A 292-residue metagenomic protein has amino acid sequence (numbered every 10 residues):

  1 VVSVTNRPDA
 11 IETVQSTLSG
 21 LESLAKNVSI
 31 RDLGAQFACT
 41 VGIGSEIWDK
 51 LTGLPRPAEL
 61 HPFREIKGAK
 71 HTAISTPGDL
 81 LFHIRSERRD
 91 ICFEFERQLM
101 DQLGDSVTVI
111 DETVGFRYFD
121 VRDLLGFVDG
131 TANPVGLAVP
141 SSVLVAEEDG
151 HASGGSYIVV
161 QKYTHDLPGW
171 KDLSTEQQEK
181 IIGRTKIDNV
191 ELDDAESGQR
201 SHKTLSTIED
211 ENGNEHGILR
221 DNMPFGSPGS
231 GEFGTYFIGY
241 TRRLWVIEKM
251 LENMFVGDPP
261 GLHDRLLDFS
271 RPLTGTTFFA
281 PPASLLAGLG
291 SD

Functional and structural regions predicted by a protein language model:
V1-D292: Long, histidine/aromatic-enriched segments associated with O2/redox biology
